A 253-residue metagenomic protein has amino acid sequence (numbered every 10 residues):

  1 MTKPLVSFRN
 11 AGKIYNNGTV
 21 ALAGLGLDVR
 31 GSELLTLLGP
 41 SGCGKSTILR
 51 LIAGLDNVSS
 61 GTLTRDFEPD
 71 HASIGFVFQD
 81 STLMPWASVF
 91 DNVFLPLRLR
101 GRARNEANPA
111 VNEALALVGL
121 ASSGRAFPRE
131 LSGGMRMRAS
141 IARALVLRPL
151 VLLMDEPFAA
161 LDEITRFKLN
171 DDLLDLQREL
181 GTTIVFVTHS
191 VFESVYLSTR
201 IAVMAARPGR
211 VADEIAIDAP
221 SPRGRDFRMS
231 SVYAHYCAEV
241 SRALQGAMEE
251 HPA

Functional and structural regions predicted by a protein language model:
L38-P40: The feature captures the beta-strand-to-loop junction immediately N-terminal to the Walker
A53: Helix-to-loop junction immediately C-terminal to a conserved catalytic motif
S60-A72: Conserved ABC transporter NBD signature motif
A87-F94: Short coil-to-helix segment of the ABC ATPase nucleotide-binding domain corresponding to the Q-loop/switch region
R98, N105-S123, D175: Conserved ABC ATPase "signature" region
A126-R129, R143, L147: Conserved signature/switch motifs of ABC ATPase nucleotide-binding domains
L152-D155: Catalytic Walker B motif of ABC-type/P-loop ATPase nucleotide-binding domains
